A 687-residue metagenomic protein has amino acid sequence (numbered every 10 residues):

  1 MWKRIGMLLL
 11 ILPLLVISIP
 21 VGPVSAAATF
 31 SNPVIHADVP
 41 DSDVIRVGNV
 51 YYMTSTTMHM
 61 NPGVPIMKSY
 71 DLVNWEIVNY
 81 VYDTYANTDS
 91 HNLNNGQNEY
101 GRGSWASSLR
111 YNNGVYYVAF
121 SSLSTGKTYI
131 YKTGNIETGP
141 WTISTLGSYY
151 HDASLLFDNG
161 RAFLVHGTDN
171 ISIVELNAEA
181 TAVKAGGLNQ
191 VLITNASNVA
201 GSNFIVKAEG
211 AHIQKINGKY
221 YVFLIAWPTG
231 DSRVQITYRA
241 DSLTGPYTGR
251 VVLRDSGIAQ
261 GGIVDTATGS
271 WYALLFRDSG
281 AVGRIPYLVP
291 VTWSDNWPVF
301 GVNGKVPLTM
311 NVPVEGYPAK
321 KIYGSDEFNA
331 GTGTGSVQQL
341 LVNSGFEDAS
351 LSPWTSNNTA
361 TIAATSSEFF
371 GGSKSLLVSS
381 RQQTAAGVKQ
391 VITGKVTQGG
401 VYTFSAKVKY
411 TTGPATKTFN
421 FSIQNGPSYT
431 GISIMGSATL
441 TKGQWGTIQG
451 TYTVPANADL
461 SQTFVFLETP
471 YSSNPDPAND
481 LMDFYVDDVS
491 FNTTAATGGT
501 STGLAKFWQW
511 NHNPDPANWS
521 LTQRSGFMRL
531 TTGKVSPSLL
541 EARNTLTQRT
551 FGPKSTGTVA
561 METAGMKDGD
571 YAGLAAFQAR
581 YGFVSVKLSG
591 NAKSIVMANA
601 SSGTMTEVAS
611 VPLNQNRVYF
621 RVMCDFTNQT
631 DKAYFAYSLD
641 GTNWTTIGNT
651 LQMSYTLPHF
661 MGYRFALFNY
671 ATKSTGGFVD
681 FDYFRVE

Functional and structural regions predicted by a protein language model:
M1-L9: Bacterial N-terminal signal peptides that target proteins for export
R4-I5, S375, T550, F665: Hydrophobic alpha-helical segments, especially transmembrane helices and their immediate juxtamembrane helical caps
M7, A28, L155, D326 (+11 more regions): Short non-domain terminal segments
L10-L15: Hydrophobic helical h-region of N-terminal Sec-dependent signal peptides in bacterial secretory/periplasmic proteins
V16-T29: Sec-dependent signal peptide cleavage junction
A26-Q338, Q444-T447, A458, S490 (+1 more regions): Carbohydrate-active catalytic/glycan-binding domains of CAZyme proteins, especially the secreted or lumenal ectodomains
S336-T500: Extracellular and organelle-lumenal recognition/adhesion modules and their flexible linkers in secreted
